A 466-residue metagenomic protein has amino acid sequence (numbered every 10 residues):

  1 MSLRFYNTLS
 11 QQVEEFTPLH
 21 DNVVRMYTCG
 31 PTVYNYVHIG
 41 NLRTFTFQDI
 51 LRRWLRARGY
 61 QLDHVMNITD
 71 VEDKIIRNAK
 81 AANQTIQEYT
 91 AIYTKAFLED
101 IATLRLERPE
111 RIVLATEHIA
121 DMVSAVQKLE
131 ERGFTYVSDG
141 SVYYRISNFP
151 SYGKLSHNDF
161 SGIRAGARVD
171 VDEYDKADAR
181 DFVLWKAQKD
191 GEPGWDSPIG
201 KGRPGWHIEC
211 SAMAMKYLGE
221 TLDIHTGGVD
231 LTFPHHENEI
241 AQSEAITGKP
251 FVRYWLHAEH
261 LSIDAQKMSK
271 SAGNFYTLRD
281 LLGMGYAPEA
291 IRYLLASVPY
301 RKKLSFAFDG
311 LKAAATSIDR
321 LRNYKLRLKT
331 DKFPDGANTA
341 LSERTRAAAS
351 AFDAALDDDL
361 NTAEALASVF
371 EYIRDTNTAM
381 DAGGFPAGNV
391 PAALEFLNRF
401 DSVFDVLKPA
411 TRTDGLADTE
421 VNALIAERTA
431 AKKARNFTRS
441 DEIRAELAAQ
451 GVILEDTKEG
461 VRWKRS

Functional and structural regions predicted by a protein language model:
M1-Y34, F45, D49, E99 (+1 more regions): Alpha-helical recognition segments enriched in aromatics with Gly/Pro capping that present substrate-recognition
S10-E15, L19-R105, E459-W463: N-terminal, positively charged nucleic-acid-binding surface of large information/translation enzymes
D63, G133-D139, I453-E455: Short, well-structured beta-strand/strand-turn elements
I68-D73, T94-F97, E107-M122, G140-F149: Short, glycine/charge-rich beta-strand/loop segments that flank catalytic centers and engage negatively charged groups
K80-I86, E110-T116, G228: The substrate-binding groove and active-site-proximal loops of carbohydrate-active enzymes, especially glycoside
N274-S466: Structural preference for alpha-helix termini/caps and helix-kink/transition segments
